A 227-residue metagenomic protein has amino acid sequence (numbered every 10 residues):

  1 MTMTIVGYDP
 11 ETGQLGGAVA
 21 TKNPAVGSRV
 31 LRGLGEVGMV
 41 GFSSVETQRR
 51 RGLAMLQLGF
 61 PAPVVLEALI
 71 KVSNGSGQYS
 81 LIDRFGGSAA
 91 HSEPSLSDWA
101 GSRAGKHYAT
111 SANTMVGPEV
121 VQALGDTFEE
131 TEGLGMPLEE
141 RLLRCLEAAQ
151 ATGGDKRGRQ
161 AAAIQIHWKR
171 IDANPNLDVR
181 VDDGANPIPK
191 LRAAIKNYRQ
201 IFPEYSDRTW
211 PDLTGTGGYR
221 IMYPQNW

Functional and structural regions predicted by a protein language model:
M1-W227: N-terminal nucleophile
